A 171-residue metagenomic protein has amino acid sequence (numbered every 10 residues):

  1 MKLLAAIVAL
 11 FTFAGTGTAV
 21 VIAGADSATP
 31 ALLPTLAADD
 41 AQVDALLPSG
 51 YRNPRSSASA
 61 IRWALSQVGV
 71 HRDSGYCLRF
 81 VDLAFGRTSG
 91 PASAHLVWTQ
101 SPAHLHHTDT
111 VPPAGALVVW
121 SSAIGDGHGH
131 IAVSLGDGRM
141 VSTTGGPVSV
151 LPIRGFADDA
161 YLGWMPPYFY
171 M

Functional and structural regions predicted by a protein language model:
M1-R72, R87, A157-M171: Intrinsically disordered, low-complexity, Pro/Ser/Thr/Asn/Gly/Ala-rich spacer/linker segments adjacent to signal
G24, S121-D126: Short, flexible beta-strand-to-coil junctions
V43-S122: Secreted/periplasmic proteins that engage bacterial cell-wall peptidoglycan
A92-S93, V133-R154: Catalytic Cys-His active-site segments of thiol-dependent hydrolases/isopeptidases
G125-S134: Short, Lys/Arg- and Gly-enriched loop/turn segments at beta-strand edges
